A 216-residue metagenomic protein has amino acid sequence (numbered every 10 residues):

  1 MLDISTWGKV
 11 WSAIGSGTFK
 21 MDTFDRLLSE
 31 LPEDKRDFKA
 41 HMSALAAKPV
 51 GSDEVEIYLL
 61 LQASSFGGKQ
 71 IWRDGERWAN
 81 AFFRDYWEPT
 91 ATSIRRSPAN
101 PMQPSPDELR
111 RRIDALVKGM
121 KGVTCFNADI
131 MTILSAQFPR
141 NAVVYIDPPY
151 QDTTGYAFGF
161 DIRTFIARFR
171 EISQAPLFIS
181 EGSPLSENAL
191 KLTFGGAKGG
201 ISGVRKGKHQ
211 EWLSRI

Functional and structural regions predicted by a protein language model:
M1-T124: Class I S-adenosyl-L-methionine-dependent methyltransferase module
L2, A128, S180: The conserved SAM/SAH-binding core of class I Rossmann-like methyltransferase domains, concentrating on the hydrophobic
S5-G8, S64-G67, I130-I133, P149-D152 (+1 more regions): Short, solvent-exposed loop/turn segments at secondary-structure junctions
V10-A13, A136, T154, N188: Active-site-proximal flexible loops/turns
E56, P139-N141, Q174: A general structural motif
T124-I162: Active-site segment flanking the S-adenosylmethionine/decSAM binding pocket in AdoMet-dependent transferases
Q151-I216: Long, positively charged, glycine-interspersed low-complexity recognition regions
